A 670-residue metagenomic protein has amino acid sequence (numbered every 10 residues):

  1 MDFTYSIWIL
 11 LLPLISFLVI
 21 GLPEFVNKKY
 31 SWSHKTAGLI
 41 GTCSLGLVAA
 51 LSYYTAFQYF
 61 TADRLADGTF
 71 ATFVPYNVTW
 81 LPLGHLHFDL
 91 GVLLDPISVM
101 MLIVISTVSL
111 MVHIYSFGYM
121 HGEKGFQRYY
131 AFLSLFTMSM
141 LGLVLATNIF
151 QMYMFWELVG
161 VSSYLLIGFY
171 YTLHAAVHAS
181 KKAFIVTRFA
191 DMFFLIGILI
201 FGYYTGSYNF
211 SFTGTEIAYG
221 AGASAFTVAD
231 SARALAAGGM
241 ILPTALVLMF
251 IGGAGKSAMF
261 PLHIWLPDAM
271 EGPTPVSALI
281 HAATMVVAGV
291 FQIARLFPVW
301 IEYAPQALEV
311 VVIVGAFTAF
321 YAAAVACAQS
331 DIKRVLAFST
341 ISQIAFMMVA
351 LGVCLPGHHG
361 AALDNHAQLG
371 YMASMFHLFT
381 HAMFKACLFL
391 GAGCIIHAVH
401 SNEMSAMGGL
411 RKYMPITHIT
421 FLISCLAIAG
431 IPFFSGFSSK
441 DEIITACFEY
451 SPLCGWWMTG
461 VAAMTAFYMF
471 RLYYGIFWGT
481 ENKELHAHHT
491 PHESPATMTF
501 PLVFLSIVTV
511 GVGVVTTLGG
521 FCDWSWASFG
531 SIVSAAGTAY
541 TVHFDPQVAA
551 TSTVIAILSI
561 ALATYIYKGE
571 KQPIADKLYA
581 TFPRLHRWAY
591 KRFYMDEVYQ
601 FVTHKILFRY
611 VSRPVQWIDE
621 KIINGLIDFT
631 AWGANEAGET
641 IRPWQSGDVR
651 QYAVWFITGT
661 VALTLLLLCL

Functional and structural regions predicted by a protein language model:
M1-I7, P23-A131, Y204-A237, P243 (+4 more regions): Transmembrane helix-loop-helix hairpins at membrane boundaries of multipass inner-membrane proteins
M1-L12, W32-C43, L86-V104, G142-F155 (+8 more regions): Membrane-entry segments of alpha-helical transmembrane domains in multi-pass membrane proteins
L10-N27, A254, A258, A319: N-terminal signal-anchor/start-transfer transmembrane helix
F17-G21, V112, A323, L472 (+2 more regions): Alpha-helical transmembrane segments
T42-F60, A190-Y203, S424-I428, P501-G520 (+2 more regions): Hydrophobic alpha-helical membrane-insertion segments
A49-Y53, K385-L388, A463-L472, I555-D576: Hydrophobic alpha-helical membrane-embedded segments
L83-L93, L518-T551, Y565-L670: Aromatic-capped, Gly/Pro-kinked transmembrane alpha-helices
M111-M152, V161-T497, S506-V508, V514: Hydrophobic transmembrane alpha-helices and their helix-loop junctions in integral membrane proteins
